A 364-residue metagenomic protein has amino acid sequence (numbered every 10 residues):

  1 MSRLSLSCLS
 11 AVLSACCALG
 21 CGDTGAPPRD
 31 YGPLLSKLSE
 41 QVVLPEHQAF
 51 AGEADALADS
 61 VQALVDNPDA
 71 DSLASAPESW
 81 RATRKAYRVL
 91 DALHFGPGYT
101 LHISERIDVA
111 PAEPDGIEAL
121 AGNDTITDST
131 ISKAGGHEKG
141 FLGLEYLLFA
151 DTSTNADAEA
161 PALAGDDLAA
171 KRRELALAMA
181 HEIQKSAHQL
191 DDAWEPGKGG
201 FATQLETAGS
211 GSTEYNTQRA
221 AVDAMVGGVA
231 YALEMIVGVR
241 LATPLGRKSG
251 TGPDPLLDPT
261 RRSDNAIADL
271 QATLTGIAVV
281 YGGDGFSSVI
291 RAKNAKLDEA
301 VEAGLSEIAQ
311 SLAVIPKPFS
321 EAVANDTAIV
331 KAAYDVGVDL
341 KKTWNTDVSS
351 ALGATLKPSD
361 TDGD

Functional and structural regions predicted by a protein language model:
M1-A11: Bacterial N-terminal signal peptides that target proteins for export
C16-G20: C-terminal motif of bacterial Sec signal peptides marking the signal peptidase cleavage site
C21-G25: Bacterial signal peptide processing site
P27-D364: Mature extracytoplasmic or organellar-lumen-exposed domains after removal of signal/transit peptides
